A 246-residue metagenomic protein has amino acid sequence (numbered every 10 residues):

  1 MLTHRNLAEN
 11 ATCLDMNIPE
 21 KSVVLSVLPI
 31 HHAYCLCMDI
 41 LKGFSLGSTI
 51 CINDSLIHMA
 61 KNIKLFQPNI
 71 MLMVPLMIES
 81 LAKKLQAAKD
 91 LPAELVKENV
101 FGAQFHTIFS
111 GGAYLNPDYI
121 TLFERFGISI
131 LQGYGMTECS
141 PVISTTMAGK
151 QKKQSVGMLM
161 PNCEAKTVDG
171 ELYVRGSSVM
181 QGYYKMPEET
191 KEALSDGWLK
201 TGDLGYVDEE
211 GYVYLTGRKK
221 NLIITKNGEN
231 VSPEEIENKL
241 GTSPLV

Functional and structural regions predicted by a protein language model:
M1: Conserved adenylation A10 loop of the ANL superfamily
A8-V23, I30-L95: Conserved AMP-binding/adenylation subdomain of ANL enzymes
E20-K21, Q104-F105, D196: Phosphate-coordination loops involved in phosphoryl transfer and adenosine-cofactor binding
I50-N53, P117-D169, S178-Q181, K191 (+1 more regions): Conserved ATP-binding loop and adjacent catalytic segment of the adenylate-forming AMP-binding
N69-M73, L81-Q151: Gly/Ser/Thr-rich phosphate-binding loop
L159-T225, N230: Conserved ATP-binding/catalytic segment of the ANL
L240-V246: Short acidic amphipathic segments
